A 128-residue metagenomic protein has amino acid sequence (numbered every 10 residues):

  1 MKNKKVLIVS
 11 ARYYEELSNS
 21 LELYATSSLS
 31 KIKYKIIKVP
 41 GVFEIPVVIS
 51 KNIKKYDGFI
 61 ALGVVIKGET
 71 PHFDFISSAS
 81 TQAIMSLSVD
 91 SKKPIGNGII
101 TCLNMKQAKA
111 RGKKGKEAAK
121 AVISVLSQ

Functional and structural regions predicted by a protein language model:
N3-I36: Glycine-rich phosphate/diphosphate-binding loop of Rossmann-like nucleotide-binding domains
R12-Y13, V64-V65, I100-L103: Short, ordered loop/turn segments at secondary-structure junctions
L23, F43-S50, K113-K116, K120-I123: Amphipathic, non-transmembrane alpha-helical secondary structure
T26-K54: Active-site rim loops that border cofactor/substrate pockets in soluble metabolic enzymes
I37-G41, F75-S77, K113: Active-site nucleophile and cofactor-binding loops and adjacent substrate-binding regions of central metabolic enzymes
V47-A83: Glycine-rich phosphate-binding loop
S80-Q128: C-terminal binding/interaction regions
